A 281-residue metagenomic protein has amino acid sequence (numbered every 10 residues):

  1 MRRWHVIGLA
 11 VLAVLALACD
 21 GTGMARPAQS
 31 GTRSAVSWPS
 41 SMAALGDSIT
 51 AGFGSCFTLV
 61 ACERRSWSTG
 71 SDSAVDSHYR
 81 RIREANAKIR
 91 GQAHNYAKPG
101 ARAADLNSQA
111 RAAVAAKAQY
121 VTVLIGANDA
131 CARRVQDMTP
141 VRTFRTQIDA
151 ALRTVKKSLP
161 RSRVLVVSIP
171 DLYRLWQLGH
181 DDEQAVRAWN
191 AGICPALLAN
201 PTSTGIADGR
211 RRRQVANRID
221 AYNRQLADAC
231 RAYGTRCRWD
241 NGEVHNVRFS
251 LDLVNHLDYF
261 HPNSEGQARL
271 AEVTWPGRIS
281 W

Functional and structural regions predicted by a protein language model:
M1-A25: Secretory targeting and sorting signals
G23-A93: Serine-esterase "nucleophile elbow" of acetyl-processing enzymes
S37-W38, I89, K117, P160 (+1 more regions): Residue-level preference for short coil/turn positions at secondary-structure junctions
A51, R102, Y173: Flexible, glycine-rich phosphate/dinucleotide-binding loops and adjacent beta-alpha linkers at cofactor/substrate
V75-H78, D105-A113: Alpha-helical scaffolding within the catalytic cores of extracellular/periplasmic polymer-degrading hydrolases
G91-A103: Functional beta-strand-loop-alpha-helix junction segments that form "active/interaction loops" within catalytic
S108-L257, H261-S264, E272-W281: Alpha-helical cap/lid subdomain in secreted, periplasmic, or secretory-pathway luminal O-acyl-processing enzymes
